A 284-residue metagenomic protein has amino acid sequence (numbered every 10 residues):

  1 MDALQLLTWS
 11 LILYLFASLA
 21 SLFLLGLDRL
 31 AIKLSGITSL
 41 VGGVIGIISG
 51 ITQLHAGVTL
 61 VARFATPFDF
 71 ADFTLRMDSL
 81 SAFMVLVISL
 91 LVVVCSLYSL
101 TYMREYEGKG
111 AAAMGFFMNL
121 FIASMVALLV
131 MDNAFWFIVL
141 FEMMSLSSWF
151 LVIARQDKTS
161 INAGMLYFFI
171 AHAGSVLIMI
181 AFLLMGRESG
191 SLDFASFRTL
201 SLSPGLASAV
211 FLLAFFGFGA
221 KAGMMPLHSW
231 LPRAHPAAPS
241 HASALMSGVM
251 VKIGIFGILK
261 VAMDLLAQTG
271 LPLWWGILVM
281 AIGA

Functional and structural regions predicted by a protein language model:
M1-T8, L19-F116, S191-T199: Transmembrane helix-loop-helix hairpins at membrane boundaries of multipass inner-membrane proteins
D2-L13, S79-L90, A134-S147, G205-A220 (+1 more regions): Structural signature of hydrophobic alpha-helical transmembrane segments
T8-F23, I37-S49, I88-Y102, F121-I122 (+6 more regions): Central hydrophobic cores of alpha-helical transmembrane segments in multi-pass inner-membrane proteins across all
G26-L27, R76, G108, M131 (+2 more regions): Helix-loop interface residues and adjacent transmembrane-helix termini in multi-pass membrane transporters, primarily
R29, R155-I161, S189-G190, R233-H241: Juxtamembrane helix-boundary/capping and inter-helix hinge elements in multi-pass membrane proteins
L30-L40, G108-N119, A163-G174, A238-S247: Cytoplasmic-side transmembrane-helix entry/capping segments in multi-pass membrane proteins
Q53-T74, M143, S175-A234, I255-V279: Juxtamembrane/interfacial segments at transmembrane-helix boundaries in multi-pass membrane proteins
A113-L202, L206-A209: Alpha-helical multi-pass transmembrane bundles of energy-transducing inner-membrane proteins
